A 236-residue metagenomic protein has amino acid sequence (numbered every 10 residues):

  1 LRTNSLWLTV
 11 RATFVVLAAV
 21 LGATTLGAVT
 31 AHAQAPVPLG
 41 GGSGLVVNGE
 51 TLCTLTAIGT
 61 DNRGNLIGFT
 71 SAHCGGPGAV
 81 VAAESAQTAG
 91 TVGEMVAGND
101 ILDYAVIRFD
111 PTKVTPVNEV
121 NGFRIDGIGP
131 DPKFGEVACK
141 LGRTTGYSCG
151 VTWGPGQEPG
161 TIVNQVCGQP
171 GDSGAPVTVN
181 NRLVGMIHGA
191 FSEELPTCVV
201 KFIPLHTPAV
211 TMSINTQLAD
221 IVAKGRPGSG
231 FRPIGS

Functional and structural regions predicted by a protein language model:
L1-A33: Secretory targeting and sorting signals
R2, A28-T30, G135, G189 (+1 more regions): Compositionally biased, intrinsically disordered low-complexity regions enriched in charged/polar residues
T9-V16, G76, L141, V151 (+1 more regions): Residue-level detector of bioactive/disordered segments in secreted/extracellular proteins and virion assembly
V15-T25, A57-I58, I67, Y104-I107 (+1 more regions): Hydrophobic alpha-helical membrane segments, chiefly transmembrane helices and signal peptide h-regions, characterized
L26, A31, L45-N48, R63 (+2 more regions): Intrinsically disordered, low-complexity, compositionally biased regions/tails
V37-T56, G68, T115-N121, T144-G235: Active-site region of chymotrypsin-like
V47-G156, T178-N180, V184: Serine endopeptidase catalytic core focused on the charge-relay Asp
